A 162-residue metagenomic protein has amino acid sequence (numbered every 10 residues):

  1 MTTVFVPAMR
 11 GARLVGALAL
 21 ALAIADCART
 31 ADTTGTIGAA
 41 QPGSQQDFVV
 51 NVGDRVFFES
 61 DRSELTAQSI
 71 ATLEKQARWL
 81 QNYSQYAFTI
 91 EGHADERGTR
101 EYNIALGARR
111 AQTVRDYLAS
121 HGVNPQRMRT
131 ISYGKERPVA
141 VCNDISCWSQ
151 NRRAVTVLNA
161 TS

Functional and structural regions predicted by a protein language model:
T2-G16: Bacterial N-terminal signal peptides that target proteins for export
L22-D26: C-terminal motif of bacterial Sec signal peptides marking the signal peptidase cleavage site
C27-A87, A160-S162: Periplasmic peptidoglycan-binding/tethering modules of Gram-negative envelope proteins
Q68-K75, E101, R109, T113 (+1 more regions): Extracytoplasmic/secreted proteins, especially bacterial periplasmic and envelope-associated proteins
S84-H93, A108-V139, R152-S162: A non-catalytic structural micro-motif
A140-D144: Short beta-alpha junctions and helix-cap segments that line functional grooves
S146-Q150: A generic structural micro-feature
